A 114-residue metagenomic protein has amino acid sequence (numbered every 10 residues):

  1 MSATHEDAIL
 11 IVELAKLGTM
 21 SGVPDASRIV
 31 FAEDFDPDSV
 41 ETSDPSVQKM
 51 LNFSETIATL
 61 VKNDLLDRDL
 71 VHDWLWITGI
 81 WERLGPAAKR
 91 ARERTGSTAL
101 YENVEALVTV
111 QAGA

Functional and structural regions predicted by a protein language model:
M1-A114: Acidic, Ser/Pro/Thr-rich low-complexity regulatory regions and the short amphipathic helical interaction modules they
